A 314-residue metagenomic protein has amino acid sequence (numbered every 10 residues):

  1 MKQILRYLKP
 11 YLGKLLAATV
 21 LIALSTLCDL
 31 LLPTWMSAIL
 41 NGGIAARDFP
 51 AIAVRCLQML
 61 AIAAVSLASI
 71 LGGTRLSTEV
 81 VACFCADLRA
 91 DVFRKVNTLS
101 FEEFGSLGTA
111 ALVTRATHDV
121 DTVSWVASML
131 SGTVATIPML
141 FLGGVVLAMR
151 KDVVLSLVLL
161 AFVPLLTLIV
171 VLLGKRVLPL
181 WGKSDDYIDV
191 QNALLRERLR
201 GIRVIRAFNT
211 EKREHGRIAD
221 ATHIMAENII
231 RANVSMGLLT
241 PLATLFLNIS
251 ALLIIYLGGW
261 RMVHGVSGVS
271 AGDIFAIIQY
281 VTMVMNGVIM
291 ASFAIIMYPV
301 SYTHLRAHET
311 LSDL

Functional and structural regions predicted by a protein language model:
M1-D29, M36, I44-L60, V65 (+11 more regions): Membrane-integrated ABC transporters
P10, K14-L27, A38, I62 (+3 more regions): Transmembrane helices of ABC transporter permease
L32, M36, G73, S77 (+6 more regions): Hydrophobic/aromatic residues in alpha-helical transmembrane segments
G42-C56, V146-L157: Membrane-interface helix-capping segments at transmembrane helix termini in multi-pass transporters
M59-I70, V163-T167, M236-S250, G268-M297: Hydrophobic alpha-helical segments in the permease module
N97-L140: Juxtamembrane loop-to-helix connectors within ABC transporter transmembrane domains
G108-A110, K183-R231, L305: Loop segments that connect adjacent transmembrane helices in multi-pass transporters
Y187, R200, R206-T210, V234 (+1 more regions): Cytosolic ends of transmembrane helices, especially the final helix of ABC transmembrane type-1 domains
